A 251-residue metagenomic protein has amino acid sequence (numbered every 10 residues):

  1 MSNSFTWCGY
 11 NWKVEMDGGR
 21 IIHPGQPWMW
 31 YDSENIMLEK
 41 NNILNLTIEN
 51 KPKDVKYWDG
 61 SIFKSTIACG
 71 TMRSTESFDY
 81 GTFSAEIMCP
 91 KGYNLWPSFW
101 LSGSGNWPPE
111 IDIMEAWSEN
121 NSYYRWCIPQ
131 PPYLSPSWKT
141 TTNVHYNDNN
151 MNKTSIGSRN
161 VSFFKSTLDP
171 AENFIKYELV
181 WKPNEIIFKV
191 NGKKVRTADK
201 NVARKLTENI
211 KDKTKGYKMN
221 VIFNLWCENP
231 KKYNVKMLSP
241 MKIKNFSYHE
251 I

Functional and structural regions predicted by a protein language model:
M1-I251: GH16 jelly-roll
